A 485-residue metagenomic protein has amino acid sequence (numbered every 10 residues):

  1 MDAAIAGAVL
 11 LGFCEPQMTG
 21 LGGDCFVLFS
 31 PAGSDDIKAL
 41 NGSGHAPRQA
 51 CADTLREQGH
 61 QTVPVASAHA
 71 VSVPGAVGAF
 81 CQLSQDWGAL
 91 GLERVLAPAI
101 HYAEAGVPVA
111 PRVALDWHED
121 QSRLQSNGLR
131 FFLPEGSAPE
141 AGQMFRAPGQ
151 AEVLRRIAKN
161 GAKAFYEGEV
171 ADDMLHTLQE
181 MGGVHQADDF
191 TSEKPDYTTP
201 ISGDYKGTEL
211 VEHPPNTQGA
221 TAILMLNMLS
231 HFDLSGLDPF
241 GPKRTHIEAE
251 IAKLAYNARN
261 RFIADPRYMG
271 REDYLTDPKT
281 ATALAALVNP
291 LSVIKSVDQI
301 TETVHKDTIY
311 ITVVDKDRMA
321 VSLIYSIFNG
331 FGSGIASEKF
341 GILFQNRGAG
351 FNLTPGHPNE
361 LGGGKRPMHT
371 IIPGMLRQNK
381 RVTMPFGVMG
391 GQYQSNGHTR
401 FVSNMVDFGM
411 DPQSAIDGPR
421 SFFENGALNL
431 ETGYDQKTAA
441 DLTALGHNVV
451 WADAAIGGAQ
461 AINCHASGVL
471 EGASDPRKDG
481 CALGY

Functional and structural regions predicted by a protein language model:
M1-G161, F165-E167, D172-T217, T276 (+2 more regions): Noncatalytic scaffold domains of N-terminal-nucleophile
M1-G7, E93-E104, D172-H176, P239-Y256 (+1 more regions): Short, well-structured alpha-helical segments that form the helix of a local strand-helix-strand
L11-A39, V184-Q186, A320-M384, F408 (+1 more regions): Active-site rim segments in enzyme catalytic domains, especially the processed small/beta chain of N-terminal
T19, G23-P31, I309-V313, P373-M375 (+2 more regions): Short beta-strand scaffold segments in enzyme catalytic cores
Y197, H305-T308, H369-I371: Short, small/polar residue-rich loop motifs at catalytic or cofactor-binding pockets
H231-I327, K339-F340, R347: Internal maturation/activation junctions in enzymes
D317, K365, H398, D407-A454: Extended C-terminal subregions enriched in glycine
